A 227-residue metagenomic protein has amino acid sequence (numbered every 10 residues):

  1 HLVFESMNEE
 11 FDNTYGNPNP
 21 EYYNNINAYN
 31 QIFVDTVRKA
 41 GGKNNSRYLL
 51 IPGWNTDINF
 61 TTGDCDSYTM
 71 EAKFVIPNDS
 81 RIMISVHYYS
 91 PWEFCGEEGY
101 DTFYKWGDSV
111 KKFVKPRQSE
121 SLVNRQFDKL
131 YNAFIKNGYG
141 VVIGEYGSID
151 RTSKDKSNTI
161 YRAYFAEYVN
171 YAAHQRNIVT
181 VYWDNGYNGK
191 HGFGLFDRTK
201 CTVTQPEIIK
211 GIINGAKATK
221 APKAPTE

Functional and structural regions predicted by a protein language model:
H1-D12, N185-H191: Substrate-binding cleft and catalytic face of glycoside hydrolase catalytic domains, especially the flexible beta-alpha
F4-S6, I51, I143, Y182: Structural beta-sheet core signal
F11-R176: Extracellular glycoside hydrolase catalytic/binding regions
S153-E227: Aromatic-rich peripheral "rim/lid" segments of glycoside hydrolase catalytic domains that contact and position glycan
